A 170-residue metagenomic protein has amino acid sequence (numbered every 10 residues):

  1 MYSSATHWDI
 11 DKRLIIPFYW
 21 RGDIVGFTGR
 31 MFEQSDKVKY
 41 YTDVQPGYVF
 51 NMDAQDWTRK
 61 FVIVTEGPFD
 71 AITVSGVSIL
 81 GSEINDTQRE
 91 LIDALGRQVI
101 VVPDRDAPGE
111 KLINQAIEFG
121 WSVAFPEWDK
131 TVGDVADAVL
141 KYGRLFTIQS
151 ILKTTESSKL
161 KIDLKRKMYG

Functional and structural regions predicted by a protein language model:
M1-S4, I63-V64, D93-V102, E110-G170: Replication-associated primase and helicase/ATPase modules
Y2-Q98, P103, L112-I113: Phosphate-handling DNA/RNA-contact segment within nucleic-acid enzymes
A107: Conserved nucleotide-binding/hydrolysis micro-motifs of P-loop NTPases
